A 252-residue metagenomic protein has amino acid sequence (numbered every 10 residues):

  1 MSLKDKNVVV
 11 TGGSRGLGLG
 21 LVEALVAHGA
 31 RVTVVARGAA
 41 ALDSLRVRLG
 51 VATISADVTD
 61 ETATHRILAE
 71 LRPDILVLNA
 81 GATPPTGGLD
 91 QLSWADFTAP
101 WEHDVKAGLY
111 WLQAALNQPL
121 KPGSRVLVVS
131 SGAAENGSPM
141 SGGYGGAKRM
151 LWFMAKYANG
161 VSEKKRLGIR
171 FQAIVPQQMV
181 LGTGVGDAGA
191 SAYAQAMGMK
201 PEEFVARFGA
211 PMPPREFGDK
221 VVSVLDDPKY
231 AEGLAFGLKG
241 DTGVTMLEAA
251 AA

Functional and structural regions predicted by a protein language model:
T11, P73-G81, D104, V128 (+1 more regions): Rossmann-fold scaffold of SDR-type NAD(P)-dependent oxidoreductases
S14-R15: Conserved glycine-rich cofactor-binding loop
V47-E61: Rossmann-fold cofactor-recognition segment
G81-T98, M140: Conserved mid-core segment of classical short-chain dehydrogenase/reductases
D90-L109, L127, L151: Catalytic Tyr-X3-Lys loop
R125-K165, V175-D187: Catalytic loop of short-chain dehydrogenase/reductase
S162-T183, E203, K229-F236: Conserved Rossmann-fold SDR core element
A194-A251: C-terminal helical subdomain
